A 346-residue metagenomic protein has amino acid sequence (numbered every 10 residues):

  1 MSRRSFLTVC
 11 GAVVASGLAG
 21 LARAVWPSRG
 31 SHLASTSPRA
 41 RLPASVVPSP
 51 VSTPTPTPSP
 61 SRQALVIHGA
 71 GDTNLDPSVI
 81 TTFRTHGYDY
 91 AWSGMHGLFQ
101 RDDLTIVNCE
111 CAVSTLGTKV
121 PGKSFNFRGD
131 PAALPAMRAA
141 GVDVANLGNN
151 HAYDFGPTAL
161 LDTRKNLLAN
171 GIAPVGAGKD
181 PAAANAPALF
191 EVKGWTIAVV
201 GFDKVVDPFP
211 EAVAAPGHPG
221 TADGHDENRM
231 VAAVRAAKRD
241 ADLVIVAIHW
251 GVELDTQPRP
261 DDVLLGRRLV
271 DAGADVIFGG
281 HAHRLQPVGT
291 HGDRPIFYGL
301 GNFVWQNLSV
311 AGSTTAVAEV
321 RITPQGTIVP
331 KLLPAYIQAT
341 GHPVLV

Functional and structural regions predicted by a protein language model:
M1-V14: N-terminal secretory signal peptides and thylakoid transit peptides that target proteins across membranes
R4, H32, S49-T53: Compositionally biased, low-complexity segments enriched in small residues
V9-G11, G20-W26, L42, V46-V346: Acidic, metal/ion-coordinating pockets
G17: Basic, glycine-enriched DNA-binding surface that flanks or lies within the catalytic cores of DNA
R29-P38: Ser/Thr/Pro/Gly-rich low-complexity linker/stalk segments immediately outside membranes or between
